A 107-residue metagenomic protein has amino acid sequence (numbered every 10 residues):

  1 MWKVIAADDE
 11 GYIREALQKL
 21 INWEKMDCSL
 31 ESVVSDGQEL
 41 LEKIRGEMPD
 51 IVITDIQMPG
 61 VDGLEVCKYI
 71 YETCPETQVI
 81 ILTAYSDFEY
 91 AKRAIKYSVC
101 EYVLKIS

Functional and structural regions predicted by a protein language model:
W2-I13, L17-Q18, V52: Conserved acidic segment of CheY-like receiver
V4, L30-E31, V79: Hydrophobic/aromatic residues located in beta-strands of well-ordered beta-sheets within soluble catalytic
E10-G11, D27, I56: Short, aliphatic-rich N-terminal leader segments that are intrinsically disordered or form a weak/amphipathic helix
G11, S35-E39: Acidic phosphotransfer microenvironment of two-component signaling modules
W23-D27, T73-P75: Short helix-capping segments at alpha-helix termini
K25-S35, K43, A91: Short hydrophobic/Thr-rich beta-strand motif most characteristic of the beta2 strand and flanking loop of CheY-like
L41-E42, E47-S107: CheY-like receiver
